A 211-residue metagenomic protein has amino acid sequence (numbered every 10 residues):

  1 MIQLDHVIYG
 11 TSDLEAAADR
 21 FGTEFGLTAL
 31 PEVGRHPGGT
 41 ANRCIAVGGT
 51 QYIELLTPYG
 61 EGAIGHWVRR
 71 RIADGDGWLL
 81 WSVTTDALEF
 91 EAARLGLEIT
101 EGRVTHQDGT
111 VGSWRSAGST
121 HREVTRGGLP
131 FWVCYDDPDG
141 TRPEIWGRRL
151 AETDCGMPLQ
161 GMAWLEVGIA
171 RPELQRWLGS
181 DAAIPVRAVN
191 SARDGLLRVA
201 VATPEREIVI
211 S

Functional and structural regions predicted by a protein language model:
M1-I2, F25: General secondary-structure edge motif
Q3-S12, R43-G48, H66-G96, V133 (+2 more regions): Vicinal oxygen chelate
I8, L56, D136: Anionic group-transfer/hydrolysis microenvironments
S12-I72: Glycine/small-residue-rich interface belts in oligomeric ring/scaffold proteins and their assembly partners
E15-T28, F90-L95, A170-D181: Amphipathic alpha-helical segments
F25, P31, Q51-I53, W67-R69 (+4 more regions): Short, surface-exposed linear patches
I53, E89-P158, A182-S211: Vicinal oxygen chelate
